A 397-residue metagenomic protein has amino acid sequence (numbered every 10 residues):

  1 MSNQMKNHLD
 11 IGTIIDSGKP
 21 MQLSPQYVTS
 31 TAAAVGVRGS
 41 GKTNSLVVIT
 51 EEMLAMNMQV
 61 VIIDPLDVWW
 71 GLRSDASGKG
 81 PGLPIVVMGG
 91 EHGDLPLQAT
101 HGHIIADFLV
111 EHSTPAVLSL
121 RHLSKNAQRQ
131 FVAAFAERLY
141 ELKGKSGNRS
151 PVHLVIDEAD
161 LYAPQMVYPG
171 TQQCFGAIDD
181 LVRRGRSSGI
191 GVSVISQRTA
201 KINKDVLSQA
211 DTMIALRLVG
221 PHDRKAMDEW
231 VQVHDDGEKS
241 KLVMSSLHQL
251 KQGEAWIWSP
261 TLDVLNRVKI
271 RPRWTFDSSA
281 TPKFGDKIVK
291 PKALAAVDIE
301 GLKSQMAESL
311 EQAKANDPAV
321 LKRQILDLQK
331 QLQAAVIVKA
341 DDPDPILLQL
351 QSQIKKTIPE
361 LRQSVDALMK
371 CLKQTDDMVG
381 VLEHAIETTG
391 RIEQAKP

Functional and structural regions predicted by a protein language model:
M1-D10, S17-M21, V28, A32-A33 (+1 more regions): Conserved P-loop NTPase motor module
L9, P20-Q22, Y27, V47-F131 (+2 more regions): Switch/coupling segment of Walker-type NTPase motor domains
T13, P25, G36, G89-G90 (+4 more regions): Flexible glycine-/small-residue-rich
T29, L66-W70, H92-G93, H122-K125 (+7 more regions): Conserved nucleotide-binding/hydrolysis micro-motifs of P-loop NTPases
A32, V61-I63, V86, A116-L118 (+3 more regions): Hydrophobic/aromatic beta-strand patches that form the interior of the parallel beta-sheet core in alpha/beta enzyme
R38-S40, V48, Q130, A134-D235: Conserved P-loop NTPase motor cores
T43: Walker A/P-loop
T50-E52, R73-P81, A99-H103, V182-R183 (+1 more regions): Conserved ATP-driven motor cores of ASCE-family P-loop NTPases powering translocation/secretion/packaging/pilus
